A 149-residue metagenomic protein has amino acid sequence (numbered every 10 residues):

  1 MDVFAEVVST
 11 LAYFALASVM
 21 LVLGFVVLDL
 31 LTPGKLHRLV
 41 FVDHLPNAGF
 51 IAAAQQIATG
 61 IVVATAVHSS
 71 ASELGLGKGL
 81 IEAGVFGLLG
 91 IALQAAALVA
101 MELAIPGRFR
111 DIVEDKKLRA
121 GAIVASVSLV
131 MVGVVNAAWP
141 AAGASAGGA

Functional and structural regions predicted by a protein language model:
V3-M20, K78-L93, A149: Alpha-helical transmembrane segments
A17-F25, L89-L98, L129, G133: Alpha-helical transmembrane segments of multipass membrane proteins
L23-V42: Membrane-interface helix-loop junction between the first two transmembrane segments
R38-I51, F109-A125: Membrane-interface segments at loop-to-transmembrane junctions
N47-S70, V130-V132: A generic, lipid-embedded transmembrane alpha helix
V85-D115: Alpha-helical transmembrane segments and their immediate juxtamembrane interface regions
R119-A138: Final/C-terminal transmembrane alpha-helix of multipass membrane proteins
N136-A149: Juxtamembrane boundary at the C-terminal end of a transmembrane helix
